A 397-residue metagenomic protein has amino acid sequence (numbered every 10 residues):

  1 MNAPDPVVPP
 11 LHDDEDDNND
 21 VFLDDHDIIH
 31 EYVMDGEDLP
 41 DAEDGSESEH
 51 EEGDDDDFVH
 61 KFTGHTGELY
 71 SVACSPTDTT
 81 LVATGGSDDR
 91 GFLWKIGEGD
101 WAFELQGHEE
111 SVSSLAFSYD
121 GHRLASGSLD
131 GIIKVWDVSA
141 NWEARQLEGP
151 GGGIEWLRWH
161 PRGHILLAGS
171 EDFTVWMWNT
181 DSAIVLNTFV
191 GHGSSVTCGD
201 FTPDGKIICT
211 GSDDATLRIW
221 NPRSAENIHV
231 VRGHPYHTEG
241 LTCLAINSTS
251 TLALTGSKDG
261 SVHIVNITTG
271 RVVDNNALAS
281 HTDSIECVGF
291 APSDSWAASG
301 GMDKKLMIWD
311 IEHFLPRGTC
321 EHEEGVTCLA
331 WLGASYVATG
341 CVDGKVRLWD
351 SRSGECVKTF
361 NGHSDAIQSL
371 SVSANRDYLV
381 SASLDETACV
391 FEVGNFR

Functional and structural regions predicted by a protein language model:
M1-E68: Intrinsically disordered terminal extensions that flank WD40 beta-propeller domains in eukaryotic WD-repeat scaffold
F58, E68, D78, W101 (+19 more regions): WD40/WD-repeat beta-propeller blade-loop signature
F62-L69, Q106-V112, E148-I154, V190-V196 (+4 more regions): WD40/WD-repeat beta-propeller blade N-cap
A73-T79, A116-G121, R158-G163, D200-K206 (+4 more regions): Loop/turn segments within WD40 beta-propeller blades
G85-D88, G127-D130, G169-D172, T210-D214 (+5 more regions): Conserved strand-to-loop turn within each blade of WD40 beta-propeller repeats
G91-W94, L115, I133-W136, L157 (+7 more regions): WD40-repeat beta-propellers
I96-E98, V138-N141, T180-S182, P222-A225 (+4 more regions): Short loop/turn segments that connect beta-strands within beta-propeller blades
Q368-R397: Blade-level signature of beta-propeller repeat domains, shared across WD40, Kelch, NHL, RCC1 and BNR/Asp-box propellers
